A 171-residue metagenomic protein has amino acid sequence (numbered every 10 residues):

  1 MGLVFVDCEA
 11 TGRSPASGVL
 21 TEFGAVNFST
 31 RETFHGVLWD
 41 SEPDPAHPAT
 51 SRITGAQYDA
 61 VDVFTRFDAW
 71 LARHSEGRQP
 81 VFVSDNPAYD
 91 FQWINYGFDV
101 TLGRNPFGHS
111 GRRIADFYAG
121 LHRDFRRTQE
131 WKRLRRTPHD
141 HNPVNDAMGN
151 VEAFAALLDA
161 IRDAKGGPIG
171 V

Functional and structural regions predicted by a protein language model:
M1-A88, R133: Conserved non-catalytic scaffold segment of RNase H-like nuclease domains
P15-S17, W93, F98, F154: Short, function-defining helix-loop hinge/capping sites that tune catalysis or transport
D40-T54, G111-V151: Active-site-proximal helix-loop-helix substrate-binding element of RNase H-like nuclease domains
V81-P87, Q92-W93, Q129-V171: Acidic, Mg2+-coordinating catalytic module of metal-dependent nucleases/exonucleases that use a two-metal-ion mechanism
A88-H109: Substrate-recognition/cap helix-loop segment adjacent to the acidic, metal-dependent catalytic center of Asp-based
G97-T101, G120, A156-A160: Active-site catalytic microenvironments for nucleophilic, acid-base chemistry
T101-P106, R123-E130, I161: Substrate-binding/catalytic groove segments of enzymes that remodel or degrade extracellular structural polymers
